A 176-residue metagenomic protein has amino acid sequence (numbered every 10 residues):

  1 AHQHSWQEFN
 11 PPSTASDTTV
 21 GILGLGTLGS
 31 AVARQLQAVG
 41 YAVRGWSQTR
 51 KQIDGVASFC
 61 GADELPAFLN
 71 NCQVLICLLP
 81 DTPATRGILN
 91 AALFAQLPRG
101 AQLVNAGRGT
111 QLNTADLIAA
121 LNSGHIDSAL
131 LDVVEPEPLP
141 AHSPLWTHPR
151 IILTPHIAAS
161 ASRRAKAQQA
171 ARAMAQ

Functional and structural regions predicted by a protein language model:
A1-T19: Phosphate-binding beta-alpha-beta segment of Rossmann-like dinucleotide-binding domains, i.e., the NAD(P)
P12-S16, A95, L145: Short, flexible hinge/linker loops that cap or flank conserved catalytic cores
V20-G24: Conserved N-terminal Rossmann-fold NAD(P)-binding element of oxidoreductases
L28: Hydrophobic/small residue at the entry helix of a nucleotide-binding pocket
A33, Q37, L121-N122: Gly/Ala-rich phosphate-binding loop of Rossmann-like dinucleotide-binding domains, activating on the conserved
V43-G45: Short beta-strand "acidic-cap" motif of Rossmann-like dinucleotide-binding folds
R50-P144: Rossmann-like adenosine-cofactor binding region
E137-Q176: C-terminal helix-to-coil terminal segments
